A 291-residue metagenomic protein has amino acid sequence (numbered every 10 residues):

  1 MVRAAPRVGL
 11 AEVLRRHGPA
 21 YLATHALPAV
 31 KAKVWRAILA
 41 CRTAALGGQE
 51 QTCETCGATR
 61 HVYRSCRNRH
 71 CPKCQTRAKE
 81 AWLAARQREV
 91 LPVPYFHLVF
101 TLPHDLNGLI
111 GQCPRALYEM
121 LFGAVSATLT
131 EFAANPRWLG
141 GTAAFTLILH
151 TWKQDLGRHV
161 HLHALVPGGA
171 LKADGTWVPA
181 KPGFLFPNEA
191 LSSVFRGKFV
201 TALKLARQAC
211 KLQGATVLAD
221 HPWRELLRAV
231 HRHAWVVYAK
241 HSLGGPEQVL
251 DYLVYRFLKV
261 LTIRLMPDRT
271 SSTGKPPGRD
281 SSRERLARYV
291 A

Functional and structural regions predicted by a protein language model:
M1-A291: Detector for conserved single-position "signature" residues within domains
